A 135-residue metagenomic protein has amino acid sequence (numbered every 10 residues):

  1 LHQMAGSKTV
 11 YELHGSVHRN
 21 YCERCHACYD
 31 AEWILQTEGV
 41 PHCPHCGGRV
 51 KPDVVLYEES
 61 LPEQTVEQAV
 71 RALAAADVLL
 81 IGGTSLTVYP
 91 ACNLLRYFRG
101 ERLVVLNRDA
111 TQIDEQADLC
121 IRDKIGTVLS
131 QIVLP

Functional and structural regions predicted by a protein language model:
L1-P135: Conserved catalytic alpha/beta core of Sir2/sirtuin-type deacylases, generalized to analogous enzyme cores that bind
